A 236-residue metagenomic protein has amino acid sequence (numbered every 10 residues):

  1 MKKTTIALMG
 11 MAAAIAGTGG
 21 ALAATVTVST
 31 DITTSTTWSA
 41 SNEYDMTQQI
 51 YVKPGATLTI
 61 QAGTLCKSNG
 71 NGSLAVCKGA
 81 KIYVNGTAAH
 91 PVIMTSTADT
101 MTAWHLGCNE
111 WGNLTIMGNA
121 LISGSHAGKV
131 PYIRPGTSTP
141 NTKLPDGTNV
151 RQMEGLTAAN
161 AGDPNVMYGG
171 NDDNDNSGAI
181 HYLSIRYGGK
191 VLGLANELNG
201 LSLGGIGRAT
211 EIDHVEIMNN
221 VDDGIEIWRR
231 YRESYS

Functional and structural regions predicted by a protein language model:
M1-L22: Gram-negative bacterial Sec-dependent N-terminal signal peptides
L22-S236: Beta-strand/loop edge motif enriched in small/polar residues
